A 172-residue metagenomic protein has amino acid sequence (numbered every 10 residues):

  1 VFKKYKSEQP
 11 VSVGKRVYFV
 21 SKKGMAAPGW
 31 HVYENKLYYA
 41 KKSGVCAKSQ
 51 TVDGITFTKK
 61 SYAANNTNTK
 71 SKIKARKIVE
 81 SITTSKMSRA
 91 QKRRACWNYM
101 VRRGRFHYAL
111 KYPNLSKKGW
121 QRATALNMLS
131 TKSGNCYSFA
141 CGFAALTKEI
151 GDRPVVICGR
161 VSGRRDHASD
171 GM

Functional and structural regions predicted by a protein language model:
V1-I73, D166-D170: Extracellular adhesion/carbohydrate-binding repeat motifs centered on closely spaced tryptophans
T51, P113-K117, S133, S162-R165 (+1 more regions): A glycine-rich, coil/turn loop motif that links secondary-structure elements
N68-T131: Secondary-structure boundary elements
S88, N135, F139: Conserved acidic
R102-H107, G134-C136, R160-R164: Solvent-exposed loop/turn segments at secondary-structure junctions within structured extracellular/periplasmic domains
S138-M172: Hydrophobic/aromatic-rich core segments of domains that either
